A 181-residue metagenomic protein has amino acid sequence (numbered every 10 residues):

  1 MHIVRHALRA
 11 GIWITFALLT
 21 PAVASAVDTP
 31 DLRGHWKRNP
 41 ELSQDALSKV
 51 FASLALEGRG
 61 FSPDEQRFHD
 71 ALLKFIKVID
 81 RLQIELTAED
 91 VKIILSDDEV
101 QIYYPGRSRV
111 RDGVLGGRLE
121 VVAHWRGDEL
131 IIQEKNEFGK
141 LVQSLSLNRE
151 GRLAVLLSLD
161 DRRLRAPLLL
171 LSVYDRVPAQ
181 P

Functional and structural regions predicted by a protein language model:
M1-H6: N-terminal secretory signal peptides that target proteins for export/translocation
R9-P21: Bacterial N-terminal signal peptides
A22-A26: Sec/Tat signal peptide C-region and signal peptidase I cleavage site
V27-P181: PEST-like low-complexity, intrinsically disordered acidic/proline/serine-rich tracts that flank trafficking/processing
